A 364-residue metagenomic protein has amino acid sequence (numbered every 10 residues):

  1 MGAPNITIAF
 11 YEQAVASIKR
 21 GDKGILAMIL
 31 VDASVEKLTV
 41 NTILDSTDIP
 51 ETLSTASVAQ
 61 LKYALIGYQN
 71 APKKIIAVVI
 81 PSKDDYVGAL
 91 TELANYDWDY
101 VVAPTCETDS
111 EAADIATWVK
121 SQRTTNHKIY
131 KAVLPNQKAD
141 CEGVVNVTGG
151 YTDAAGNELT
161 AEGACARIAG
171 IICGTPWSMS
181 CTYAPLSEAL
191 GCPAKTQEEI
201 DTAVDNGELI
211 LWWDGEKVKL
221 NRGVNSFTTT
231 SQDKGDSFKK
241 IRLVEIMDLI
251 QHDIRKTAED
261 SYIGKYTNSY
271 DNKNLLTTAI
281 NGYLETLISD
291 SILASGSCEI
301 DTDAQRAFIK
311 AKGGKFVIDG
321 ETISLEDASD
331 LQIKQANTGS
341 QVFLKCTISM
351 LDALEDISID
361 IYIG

Functional and structural regions predicted by a protein language model:
M1-Y63, W212-G364: Structured, hydrophobic secondary-structure cores that serve as assembly/anchoring elements
G2-A3, A9, A16, L26-A33 (+2 more regions): A glycine- and small-residue-enriched flexible loop/hinge signal that marks low-structured segments
T55-Y63, D84-G88, S110-Q122, L276-T277: Well-ordered, non-membrane alpha-helical segments in soluble/globular domains
A56-A77: Membrane helical hairpin/interfacial module
A64-Q69, L93, V119-R123, I280-I288: Hydrophobic, Leu/Ile/Phe/Ala-enriched alpha-helical segments that form helix-helix packing faces
K74-T91: A short, well-structured beta->alpha microelement
